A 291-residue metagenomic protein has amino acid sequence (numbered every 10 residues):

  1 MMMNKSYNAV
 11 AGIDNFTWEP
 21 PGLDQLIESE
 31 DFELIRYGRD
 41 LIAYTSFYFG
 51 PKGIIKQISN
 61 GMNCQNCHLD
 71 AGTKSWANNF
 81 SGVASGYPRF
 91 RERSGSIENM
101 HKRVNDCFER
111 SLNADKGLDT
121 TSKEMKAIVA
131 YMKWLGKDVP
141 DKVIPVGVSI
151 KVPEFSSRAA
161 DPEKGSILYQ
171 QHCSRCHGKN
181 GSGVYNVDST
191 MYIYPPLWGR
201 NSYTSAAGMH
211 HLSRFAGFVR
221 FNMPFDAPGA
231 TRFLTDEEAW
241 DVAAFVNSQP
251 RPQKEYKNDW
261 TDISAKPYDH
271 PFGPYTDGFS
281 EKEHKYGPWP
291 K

Functional and structural regions predicted by a protein language model:
M1-F47, F90-P162, G278-S280, W289-K291: Post-cleavage N-terminal segment of exported redox proteins
I13, F32-Y37, L41-S46, N66 (+3 more regions): Extracytoplasmic electron-transfer domains, predominantly the class I c-type cytochrome c fold
E30-A71, S157-Y194, L212: Sequence/structural segment immediately N-terminal to covalent heme-attachment motifs in c-type and related
Y48-G50, N66, A71-A77, L135-P140 (+4 more regions): Secretory-pathway/luminal and periplasmic proteins that interact with or process carbohydrate-rich
Y48-K56, D115-T121, D141-P145, A230-F233 (+1 more regions): Surface-exposed patches in mature extracellular/periplasmic domains of secreted proteins
P51-N60, F155-S156, A160, L197 (+4 more regions): Flexible gly/pro/ser-rich segments immediately N-terminal to CXXCH heme-c attachment motifs in exported/periplasmic
V143-G147, K179-Y192, T231, K257-D259: Short acidic alpha-helical/loop segments enriched in Asp/Glu that coordinate divalent cations
P250-K291: A cross-kingdom marker for long, charged
